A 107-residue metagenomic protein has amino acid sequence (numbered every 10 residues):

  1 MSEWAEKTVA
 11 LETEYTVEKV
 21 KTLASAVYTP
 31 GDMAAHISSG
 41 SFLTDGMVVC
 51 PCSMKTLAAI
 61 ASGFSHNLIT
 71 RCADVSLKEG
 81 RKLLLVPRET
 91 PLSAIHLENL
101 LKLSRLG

Functional and structural regions predicted by a protein language model:
M1-L84, P91-G107: A cross-family phosphate/adenosyl-ligand binding-site feature
